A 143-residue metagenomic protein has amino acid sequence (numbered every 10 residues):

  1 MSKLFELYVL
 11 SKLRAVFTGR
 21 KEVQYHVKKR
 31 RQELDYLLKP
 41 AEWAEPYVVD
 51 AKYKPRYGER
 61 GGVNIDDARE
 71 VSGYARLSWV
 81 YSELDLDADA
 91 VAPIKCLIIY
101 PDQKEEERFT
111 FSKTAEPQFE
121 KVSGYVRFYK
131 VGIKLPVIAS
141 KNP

Functional and structural regions predicted by a protein language model:
M1-P143: Catalytic core segments in nucleotide and nucleic-acid processing enzymes
